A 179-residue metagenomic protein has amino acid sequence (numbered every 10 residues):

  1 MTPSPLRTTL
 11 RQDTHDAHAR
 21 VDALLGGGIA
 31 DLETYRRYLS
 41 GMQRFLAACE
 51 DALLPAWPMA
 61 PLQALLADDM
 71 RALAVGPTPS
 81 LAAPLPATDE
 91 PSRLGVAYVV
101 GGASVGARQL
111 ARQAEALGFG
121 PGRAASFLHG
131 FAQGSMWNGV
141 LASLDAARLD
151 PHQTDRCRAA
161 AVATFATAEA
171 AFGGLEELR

Functional and structural regions predicted by a protein language model:
M1-R179: Metal- and O2-centered redox machinery and metal/ROS homeostasis
